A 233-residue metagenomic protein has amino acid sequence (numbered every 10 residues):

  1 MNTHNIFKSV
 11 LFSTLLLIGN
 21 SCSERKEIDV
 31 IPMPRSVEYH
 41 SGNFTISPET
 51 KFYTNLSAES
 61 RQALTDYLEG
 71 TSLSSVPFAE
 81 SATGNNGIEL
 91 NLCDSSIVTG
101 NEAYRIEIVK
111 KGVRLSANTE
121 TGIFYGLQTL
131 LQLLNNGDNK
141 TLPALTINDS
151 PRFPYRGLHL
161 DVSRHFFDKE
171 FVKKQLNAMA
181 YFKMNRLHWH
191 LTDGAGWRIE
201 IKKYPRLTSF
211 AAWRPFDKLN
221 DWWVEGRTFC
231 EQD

Functional and structural regions predicted by a protein language model:
M1-D29: Bacterial Sec-dependent N-terminal signal peptides
M1-H4, G19, N85, G100 (+1 more regions): Intrinsic-disorder/low-complexity regions
S9, S13-L15, S21, E49 (+3 more regions): Compositionally biased, intrinsically disordered low-complexity segments
S23-Y155: Contiguous, structured surface segment used for ligand recognition
I97-D233: Feature activates predominantly on carbohydrate-active enzymes
